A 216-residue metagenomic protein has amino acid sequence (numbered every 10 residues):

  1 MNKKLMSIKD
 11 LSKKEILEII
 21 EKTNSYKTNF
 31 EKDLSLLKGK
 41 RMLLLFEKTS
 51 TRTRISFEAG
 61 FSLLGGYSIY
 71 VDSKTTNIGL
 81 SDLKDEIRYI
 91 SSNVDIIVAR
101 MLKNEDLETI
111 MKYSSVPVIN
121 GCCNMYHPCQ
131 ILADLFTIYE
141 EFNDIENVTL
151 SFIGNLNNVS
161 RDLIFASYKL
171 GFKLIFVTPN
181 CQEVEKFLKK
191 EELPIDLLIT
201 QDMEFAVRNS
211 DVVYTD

Functional and structural regions predicted by a protein language model:
M1-D216: Structural/interface elements that position substrates and couple domains in central-metabolism enzymes
